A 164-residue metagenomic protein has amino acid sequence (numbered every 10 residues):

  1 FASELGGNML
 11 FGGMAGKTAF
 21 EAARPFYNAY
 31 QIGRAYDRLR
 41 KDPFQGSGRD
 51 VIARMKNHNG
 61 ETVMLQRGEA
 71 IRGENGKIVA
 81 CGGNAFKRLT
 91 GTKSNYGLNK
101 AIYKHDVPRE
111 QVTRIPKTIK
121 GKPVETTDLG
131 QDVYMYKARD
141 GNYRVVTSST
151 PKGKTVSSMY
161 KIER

Functional and structural regions predicted by a protein language model:
F1-N8: Extended, hydrophobic alpha-helical membrane-active domains that insert into or remodel lipid bilayers
G12, T18-R164: Ribonuclease/tRNase effector modules and their secretory precursors
